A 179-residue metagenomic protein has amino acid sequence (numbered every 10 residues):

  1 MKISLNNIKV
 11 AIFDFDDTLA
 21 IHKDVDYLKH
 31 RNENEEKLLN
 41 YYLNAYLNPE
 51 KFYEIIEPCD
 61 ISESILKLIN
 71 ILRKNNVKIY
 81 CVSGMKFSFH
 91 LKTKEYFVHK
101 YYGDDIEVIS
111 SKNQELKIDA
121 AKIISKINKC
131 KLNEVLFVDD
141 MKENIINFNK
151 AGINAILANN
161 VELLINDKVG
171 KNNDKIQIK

Functional and structural regions predicted by a protein language model:
L5-D24: Asp-based phosphoryl-transfer active-site loop
N7-K9, N76-K78, L132-E134, I153: Short coil/turn segments at beta-strand junctions that form active-site/ligand-binding loops
T18, V25, F87, E143: Conserved Rossmann-like nucleotide-cofactor binding loop
H30-C81, S88-K92, D119: Short, acidic loop-to-helix structural element flanking the phosphoryl-transfer center in phosphate-processing enzymes
K78-Y80, E107, L136, I156: A structural signal for isolated positions on well-ordered beta-strands in alpha/beta enzyme cores
G84-V135: Substrate-recognition "cap/lid" segment bordering the active-site pocket of phosphatases
I109-N113, I156-A158, Q177: Short acidic-hydrophobic, aromatic-tinged amphipathic segments that line or gate anion-handling sites
L132-K171: Acidic, Mg2+-coordinating phosphoryl-transfer loop and its flanking beta/alpha structural elements, shared across
